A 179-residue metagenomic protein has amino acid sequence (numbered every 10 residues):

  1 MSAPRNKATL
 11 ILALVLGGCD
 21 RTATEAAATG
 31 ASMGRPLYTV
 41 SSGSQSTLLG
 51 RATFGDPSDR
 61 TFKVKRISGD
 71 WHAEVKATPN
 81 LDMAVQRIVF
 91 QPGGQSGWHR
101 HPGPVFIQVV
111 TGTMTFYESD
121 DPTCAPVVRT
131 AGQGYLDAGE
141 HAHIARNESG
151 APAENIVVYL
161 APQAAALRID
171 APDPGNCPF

Functional and structural regions predicted by a protein language model:
M1-A8: Bacterial N-terminal signal peptides that target proteins for export
T9-G17: Bacterial N-terminal signal peptides
C19-D82, V128, A171-F179: A short, N-terminal "cap"/entry segment at the start of jelly-roll beta-barrel domains of the cupin/DSBH fold
R66-H72, M83-Q108: Secreted/periplasmic proteins that engage bacterial cell-wall peptidoglycan
F90, D121-E140: Short acidic-glycine-tyrosine-enriched beta hairpin
W98, F116-Y117, A125, D137 (+1 more regions): Short beta-strand His + acidic residue motifs that chelate non-heme Fe in jelly-roll/DSBH and cupin folds
H101-P122: Glycine- and acidic-residue-biased ligand/ion/polar-headgroup-sensing regions
R129-T130, G139-A166: Ligand-binding loop in jelly-roll beta-barrel domains
